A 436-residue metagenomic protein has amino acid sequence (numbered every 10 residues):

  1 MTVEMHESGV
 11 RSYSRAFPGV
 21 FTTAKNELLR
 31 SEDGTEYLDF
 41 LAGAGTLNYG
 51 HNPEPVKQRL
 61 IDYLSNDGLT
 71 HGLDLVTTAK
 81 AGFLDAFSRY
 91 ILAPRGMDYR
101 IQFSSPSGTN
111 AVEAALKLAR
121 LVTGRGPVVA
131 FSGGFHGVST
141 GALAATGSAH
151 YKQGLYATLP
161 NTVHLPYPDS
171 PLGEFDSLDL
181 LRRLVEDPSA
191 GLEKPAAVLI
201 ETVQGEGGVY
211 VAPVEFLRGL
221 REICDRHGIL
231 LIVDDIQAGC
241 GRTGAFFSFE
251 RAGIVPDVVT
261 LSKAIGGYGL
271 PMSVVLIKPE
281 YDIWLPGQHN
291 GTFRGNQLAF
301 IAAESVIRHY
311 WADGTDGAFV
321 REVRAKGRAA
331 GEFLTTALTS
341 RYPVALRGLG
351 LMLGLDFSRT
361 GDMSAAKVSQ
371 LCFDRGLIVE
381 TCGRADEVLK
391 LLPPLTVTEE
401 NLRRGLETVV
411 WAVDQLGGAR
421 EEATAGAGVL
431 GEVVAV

Functional and structural regions predicted by a protein language model:
M1-V436: Conserved N-terminal phosphate-binding loop of PLP-dependent enzymes in the Aspartate aminotransferase
